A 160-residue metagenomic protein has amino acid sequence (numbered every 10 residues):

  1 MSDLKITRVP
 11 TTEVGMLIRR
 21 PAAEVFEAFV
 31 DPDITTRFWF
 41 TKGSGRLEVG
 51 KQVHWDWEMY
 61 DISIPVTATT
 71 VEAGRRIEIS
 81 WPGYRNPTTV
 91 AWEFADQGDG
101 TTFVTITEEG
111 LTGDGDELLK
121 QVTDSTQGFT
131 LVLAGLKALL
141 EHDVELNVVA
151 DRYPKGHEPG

Functional and structural regions predicted by a protein language model:
M1-E13: Short acidic N-proximal helix/loop "leader" segments that mark the beginning of a domain or an inter-domain linker
V9, M59-D61, R85-P87: Glycine-centered tight beta-turn/hairpin loop motif at sheet-sheet or coil-to-beta transitions
E13-V14, R20, V30-T67, G74-R76 (+1 more regions): Short beta-edge strand/loop motif at the mouth of beta-sheet-based domains
M16, P65-T70, T89-D96: Hydrophobic/aromatic beta-strand elements that line small-molecule binding cavities or substrate pockets in beta-rich
G74-P82, T102: Short, solvent-exposed secondary-structure boundary/capping segments
Y84-L131: Beta-strand/loop substructures that line and gate deep hydrophobic ligand-binding cavities in soluble
T130-E141: Short amphipathic alpha-helical signal-transduction/dimerization elements
